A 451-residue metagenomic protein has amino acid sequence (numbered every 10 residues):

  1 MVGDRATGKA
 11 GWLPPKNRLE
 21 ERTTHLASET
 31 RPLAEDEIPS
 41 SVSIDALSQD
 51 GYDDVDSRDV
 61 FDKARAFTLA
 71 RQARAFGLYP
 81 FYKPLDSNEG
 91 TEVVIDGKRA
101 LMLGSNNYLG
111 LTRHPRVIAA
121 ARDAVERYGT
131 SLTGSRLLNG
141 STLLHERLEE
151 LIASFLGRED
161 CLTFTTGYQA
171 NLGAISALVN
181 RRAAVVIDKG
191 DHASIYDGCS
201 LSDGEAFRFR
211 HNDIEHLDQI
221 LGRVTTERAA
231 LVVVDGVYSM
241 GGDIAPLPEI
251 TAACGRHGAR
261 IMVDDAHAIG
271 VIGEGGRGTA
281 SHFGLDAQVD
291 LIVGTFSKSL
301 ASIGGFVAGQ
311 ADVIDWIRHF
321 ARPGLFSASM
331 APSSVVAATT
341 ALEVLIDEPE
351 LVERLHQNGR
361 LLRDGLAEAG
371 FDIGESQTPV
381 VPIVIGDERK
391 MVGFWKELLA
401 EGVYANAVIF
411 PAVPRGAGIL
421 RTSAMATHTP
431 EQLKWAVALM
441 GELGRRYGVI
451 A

Functional and structural regions predicted by a protein language model:
M1-D50, P115, A119-D123, R127 (+4 more regions): PLP-dependent enzyme catalytic core of the Aspartate aminotransferase-like
A46-V93, E401: An N-cap/entry alpha-helix motif that binds or orients negatively charged groups
Y82, E353-L362, A367-G402, A412 (+2 more regions): Conserved PLP-binding catalytic core of the aspartate aminotransferase-like
A119, D123-T166: Conserved N-terminal alpha-helix of the aminotransferase class I/II PLP-enzyme fold
A174-A193: Conserved PLP-anchoring active-site segment centered on the Schiff-base-forming lysine
F207-V263: Active-site phosphate-binding strand-loop segment of PLP-dependent enzymes
H257-R260, H267, I272-Q377, R389-K390: Active-site C-terminal subdomain of aminotransferase-like
